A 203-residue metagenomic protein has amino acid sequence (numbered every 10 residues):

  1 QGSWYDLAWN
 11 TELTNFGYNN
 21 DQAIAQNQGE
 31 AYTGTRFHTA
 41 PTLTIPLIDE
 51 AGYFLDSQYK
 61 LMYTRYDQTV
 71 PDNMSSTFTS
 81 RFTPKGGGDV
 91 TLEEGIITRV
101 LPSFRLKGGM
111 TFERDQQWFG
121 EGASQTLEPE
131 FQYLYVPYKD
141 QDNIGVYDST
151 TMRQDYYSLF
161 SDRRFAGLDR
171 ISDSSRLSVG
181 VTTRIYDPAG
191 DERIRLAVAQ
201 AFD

Functional and structural regions predicted by a protein language model:
Q1-D203: Outer-membrane beta-barrel proteins and related beta-barrel translocases across Gram-negative bacteria
